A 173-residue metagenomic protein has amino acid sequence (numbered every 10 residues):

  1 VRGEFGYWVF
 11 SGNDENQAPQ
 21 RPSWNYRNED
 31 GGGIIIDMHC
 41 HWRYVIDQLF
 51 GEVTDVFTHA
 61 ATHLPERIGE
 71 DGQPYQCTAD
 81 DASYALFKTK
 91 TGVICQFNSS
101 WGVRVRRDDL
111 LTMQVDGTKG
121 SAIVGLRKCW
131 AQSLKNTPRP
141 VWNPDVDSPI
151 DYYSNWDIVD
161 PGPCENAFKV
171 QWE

Functional and structural regions predicted by a protein language model:
V1-Q76: Predominantly a Rossmann-like dinucleotide-binding segment in NAD(P)-dependent oxidoreductases
F5, A60, T89, S99-W101: Short beta-strand segments enriched in hydrophobic/aromatic residues within well-folded beta-rich domains
C40, S99-R106: Glycine-rich phosphate/pyrophosphate-binding beta-alpha loops
P65-Q76, Y84, K88-T89, L110-E173: C-terminal glycine/acidic-rich active-site capping loop/insertion
D81: Short, small/polar residue-rich loop motifs at catalytic or cofactor-binding pockets
I94-Q96, S121: Short, mixed charged/polar active-site loops that provide acid/base catalysis or chelate metal/phosphate cofactors
